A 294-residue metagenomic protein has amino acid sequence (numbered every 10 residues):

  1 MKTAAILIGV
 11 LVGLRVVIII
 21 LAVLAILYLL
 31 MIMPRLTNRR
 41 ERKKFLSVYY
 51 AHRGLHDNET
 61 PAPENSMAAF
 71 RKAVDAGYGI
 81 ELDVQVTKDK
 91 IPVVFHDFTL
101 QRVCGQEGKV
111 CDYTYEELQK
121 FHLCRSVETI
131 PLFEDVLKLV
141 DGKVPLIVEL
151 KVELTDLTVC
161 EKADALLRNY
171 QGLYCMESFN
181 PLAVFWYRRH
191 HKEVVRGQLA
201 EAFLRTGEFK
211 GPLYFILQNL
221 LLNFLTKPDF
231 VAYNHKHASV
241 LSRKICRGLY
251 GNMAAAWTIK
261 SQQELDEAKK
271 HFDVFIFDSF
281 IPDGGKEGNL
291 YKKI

Functional and structural regions predicted by a protein language model:
K2-I294: Phosphate-group recognition and catalysis centered on beta-loop-alpha active-site segments
